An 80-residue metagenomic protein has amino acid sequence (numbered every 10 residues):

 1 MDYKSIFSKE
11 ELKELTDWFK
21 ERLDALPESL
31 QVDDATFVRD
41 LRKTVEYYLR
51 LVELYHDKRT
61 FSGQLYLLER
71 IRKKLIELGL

Functional and structural regions predicted by a protein language model:
M1-I6, I76-L80: Short intrinsically disordered terminal tails
D2-L30: N-terminal acidic leader/helix
E11-F19, D34-Y48: Short amphipathic alpha-helical heptad-repeat segments
F19-R22, V45-Y48, V52, Q64 (+1 more regions): Amphipathic alpha-helices that form helix-helix packing interfaces
D24, R50-D57, I76, L80: Charged/polar positions within long, soluble alpha-helices
L26-T36, L54-S62: Charged, low-complexity interaction regions
R59-L80: Amphipathic alpha-helical binding modules
